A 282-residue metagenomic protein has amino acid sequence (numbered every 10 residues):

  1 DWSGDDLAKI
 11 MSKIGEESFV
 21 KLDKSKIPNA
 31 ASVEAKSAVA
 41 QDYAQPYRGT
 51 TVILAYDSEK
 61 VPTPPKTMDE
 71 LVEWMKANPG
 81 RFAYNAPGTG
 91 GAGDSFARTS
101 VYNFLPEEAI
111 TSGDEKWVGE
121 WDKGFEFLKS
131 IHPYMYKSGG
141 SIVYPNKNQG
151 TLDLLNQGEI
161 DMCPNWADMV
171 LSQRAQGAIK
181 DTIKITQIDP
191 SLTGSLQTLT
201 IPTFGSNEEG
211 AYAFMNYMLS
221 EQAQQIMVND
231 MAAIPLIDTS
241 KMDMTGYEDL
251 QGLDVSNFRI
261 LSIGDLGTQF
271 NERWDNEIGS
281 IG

Functional and structural regions predicted by a protein language model:
D1-G150: Extracytoplasmic ligand-binding site segments that recognize negatively charged/polar headgroups
D1-S3, D161-W166: Paired acidic/hydrophobic, glycine-rich loop segments that form the ligand-binding mouth/hinge of periplasmic-binding
L7-S12, P164-K180: A ligand-binding cleft/hinge motif common to bilobed small-molecule-binding domains
S12, A38-V39, Q45-R48, M75-A77 (+4 more regions): Extracellular/periplasmic catalytic domains that process cell-envelope and extracellular macromolecules
T50, F125-I131, I179-T200: Periplasmic-binding protein-like
T151-L154, A211: Short, hydrophobic alpha-helical packing/hinge segments within bilobed ligand-binding/sensory domains
D153, S256-G282: Conserved C-terminal helix/tail region of periplasmic/extracytoplasmic solute-binding proteins
L192-L261: Mature extracytoplasmic/periplasmic domains
